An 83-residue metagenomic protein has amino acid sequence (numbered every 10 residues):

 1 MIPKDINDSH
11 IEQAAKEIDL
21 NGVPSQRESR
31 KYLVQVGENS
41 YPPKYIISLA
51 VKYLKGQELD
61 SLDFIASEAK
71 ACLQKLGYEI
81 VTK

Functional and structural regions predicted by a protein language model:
M1-K83: Terminal leader/tail segments of proteins
